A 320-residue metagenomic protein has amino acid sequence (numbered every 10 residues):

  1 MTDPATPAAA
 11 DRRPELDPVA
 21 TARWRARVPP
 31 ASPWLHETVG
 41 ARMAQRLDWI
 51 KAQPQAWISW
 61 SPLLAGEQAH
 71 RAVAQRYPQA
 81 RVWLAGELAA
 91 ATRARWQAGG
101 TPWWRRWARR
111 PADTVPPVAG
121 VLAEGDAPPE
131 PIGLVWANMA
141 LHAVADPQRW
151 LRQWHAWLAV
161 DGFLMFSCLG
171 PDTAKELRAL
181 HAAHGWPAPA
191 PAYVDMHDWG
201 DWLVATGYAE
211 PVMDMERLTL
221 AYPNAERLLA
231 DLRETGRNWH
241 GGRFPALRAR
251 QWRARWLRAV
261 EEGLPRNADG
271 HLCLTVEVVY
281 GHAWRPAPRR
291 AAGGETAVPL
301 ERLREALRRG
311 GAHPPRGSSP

Functional and structural regions predicted by a protein language model:
T2-Q55: Class I SAM-dependent methyltransferase Rossmann-like catalytic core, especially the SAM/SAH-binding loop
D3, A44, D48, T206 (+1 more regions): C-terminal lobe and adjacent flexible extensions of AdoMet/dcAdoMet transferase-like proteins
A44-P128, L134, R149: Class I SAM-dependent methyltransferase SAM/SAH-binding core
A52, A145, A159: Short conserved AdoMet
I132-Q148, R152, C168: A short SAM/SAH-binding and catalytic strip from SAM-dependent methyltransferases
Q148-F163: A short glycine-rich, Lys/Arg-flanked "PGG" loop and its adjoining helix->strand segment in the class I
M165-R227, T235-R248: Conserved catalytic/acceptor-binding region of the Class I
